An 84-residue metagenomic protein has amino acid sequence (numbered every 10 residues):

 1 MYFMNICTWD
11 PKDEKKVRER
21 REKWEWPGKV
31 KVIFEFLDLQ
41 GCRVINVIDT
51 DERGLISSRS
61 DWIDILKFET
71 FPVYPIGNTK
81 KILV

Functional and structural regions predicted by a protein language model:
M1-R43, T50-I56, Y74-V84: Short S/T/G/P-rich N-terminal loop/turn motif that feeds into the first structured element of a domain
I45-N46, E69: Short, flexible active-site loop motifs that bind/organize anionic cofactors or intermediates
S57-L66: Short, electropositive alpha-helical surface patch
I65-G77: Conserved short beta-strand edge segments in small beta-sheet-based binding/regulatory domains
